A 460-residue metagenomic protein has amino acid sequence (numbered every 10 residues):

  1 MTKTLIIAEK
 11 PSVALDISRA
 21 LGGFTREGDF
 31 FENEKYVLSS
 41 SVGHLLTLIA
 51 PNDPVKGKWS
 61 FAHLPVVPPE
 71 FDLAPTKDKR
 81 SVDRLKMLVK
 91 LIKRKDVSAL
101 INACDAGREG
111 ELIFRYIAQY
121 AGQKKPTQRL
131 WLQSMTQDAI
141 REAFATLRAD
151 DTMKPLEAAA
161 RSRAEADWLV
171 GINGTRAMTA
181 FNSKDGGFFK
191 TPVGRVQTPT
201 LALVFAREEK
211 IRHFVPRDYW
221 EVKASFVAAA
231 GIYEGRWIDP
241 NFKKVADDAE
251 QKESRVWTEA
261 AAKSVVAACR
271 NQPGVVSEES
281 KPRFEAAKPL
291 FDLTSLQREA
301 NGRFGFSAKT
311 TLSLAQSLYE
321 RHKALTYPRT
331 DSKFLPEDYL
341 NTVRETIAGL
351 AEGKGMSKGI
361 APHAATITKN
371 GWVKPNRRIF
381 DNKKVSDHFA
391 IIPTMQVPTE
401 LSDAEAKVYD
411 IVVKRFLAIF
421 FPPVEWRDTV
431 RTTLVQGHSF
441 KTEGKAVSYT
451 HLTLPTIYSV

Functional and structural regions predicted by a protein language model:
M1-I172, W372-V373: Intrinsically disordered, low-complexity regulatory segments
K3, Y319-I347, N376-M395, P423 (+1 more regions): Catalytic phosphate-handling regions of large nucleic-acid enzymes and associated NTPases
E9-P11, S41-G43, D105-E111, L132-M135 (+6 more regions): An acidic- and aromatic-residue-enriched active-site/binding cleft used to recognize and process polar
V13, E109-I113, A158, S162 (+6 more regions): Hydrophobic (often cysteine-bearing) scaffold residues that line and stabilize catalytic clefts of nucleotide/cofactor
L21, T25, Y120-K125, R148 (+7 more regions): A generic secondary-structure signal for well-formed alpha-helical elements
V37, L45-K79, K90, F188-L312 (+8 more regions): Long, highly charged, low-complexity internal segments
I140-Y219: C-terminal or mid-to-C-terminal helical accessory/interaction module adjacent to the motor/catalytic core
F306-W372: Extended, well-ordered alpha-helical scaffold/bundle regions in very large, multi-domain proteins
